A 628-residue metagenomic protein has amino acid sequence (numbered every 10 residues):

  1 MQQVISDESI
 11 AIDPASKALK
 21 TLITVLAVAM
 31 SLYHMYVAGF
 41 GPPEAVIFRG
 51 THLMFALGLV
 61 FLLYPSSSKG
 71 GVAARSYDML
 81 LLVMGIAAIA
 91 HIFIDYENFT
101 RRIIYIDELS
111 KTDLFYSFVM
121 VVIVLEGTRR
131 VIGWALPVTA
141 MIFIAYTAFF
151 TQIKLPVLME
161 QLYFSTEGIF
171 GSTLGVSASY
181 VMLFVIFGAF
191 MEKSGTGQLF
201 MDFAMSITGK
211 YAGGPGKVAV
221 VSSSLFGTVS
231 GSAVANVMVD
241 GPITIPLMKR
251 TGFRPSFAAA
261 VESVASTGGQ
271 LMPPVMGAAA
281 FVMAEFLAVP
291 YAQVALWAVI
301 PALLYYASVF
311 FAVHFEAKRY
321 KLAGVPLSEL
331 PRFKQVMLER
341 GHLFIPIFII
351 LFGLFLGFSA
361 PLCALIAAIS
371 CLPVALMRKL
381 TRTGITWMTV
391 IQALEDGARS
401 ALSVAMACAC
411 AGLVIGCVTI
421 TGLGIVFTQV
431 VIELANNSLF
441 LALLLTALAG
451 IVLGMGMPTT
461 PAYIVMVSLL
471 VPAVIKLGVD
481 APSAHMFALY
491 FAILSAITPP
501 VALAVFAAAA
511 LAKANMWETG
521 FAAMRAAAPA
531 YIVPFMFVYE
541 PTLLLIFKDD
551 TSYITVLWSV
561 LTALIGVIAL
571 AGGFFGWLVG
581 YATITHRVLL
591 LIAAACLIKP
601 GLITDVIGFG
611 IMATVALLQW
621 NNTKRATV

Functional and structural regions predicted by a protein language model:
M1-D107, L114-F118: Conserved, well-structured core domains of diverse proteins
Q2-T21, L296-S400, L503-A595, T623-R625: Long, contiguous bundles of hydrophobic transmembrane helices that form the permeation core of multi-pass
I23-A27, I47-F61, Y77-I86, F115-I123 (+11 more regions): Hydrophobic mid-bilayer segments of alpha-helices in multi-pass membrane transport proteins, especially secondary
F40-E44, E97-I106, L155-E167, V418-L434 (+1 more regions): Membrane-interface helix termini and inter-helical loops of multi-pass transporters
S110-F115, E167-Y180, S206-V220, T251-F257 (+6 more regions): Membrane-interfacial loop-to-helix junctions in multi-pass transporters
V122, E126, R130-V131, A135 (+10 more regions): Core transmembrane alpha-helical segments of multi-pass membrane transporters/permeases
G188-E192, S223-S232, V264-Q270, L354 (+4 more regions): Transmembrane alpha-helix interface/packing and boundary motifs in multi-pass membrane proteins, characterized by
M201-G269, A279, A288, T459-A492 (+1 more regions): Hydrophobic transmembrane alpha-helices that form the pore/transport pathway of multi-pass ion and small-solute
